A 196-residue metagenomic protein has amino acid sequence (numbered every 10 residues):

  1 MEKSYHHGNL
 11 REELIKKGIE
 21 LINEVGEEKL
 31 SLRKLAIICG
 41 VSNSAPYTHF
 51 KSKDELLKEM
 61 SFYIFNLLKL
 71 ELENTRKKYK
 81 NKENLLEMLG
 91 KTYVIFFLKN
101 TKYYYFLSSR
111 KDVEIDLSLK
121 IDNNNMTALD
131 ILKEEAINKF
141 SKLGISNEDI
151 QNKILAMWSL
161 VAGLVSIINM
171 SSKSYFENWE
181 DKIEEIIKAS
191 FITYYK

Functional and structural regions predicted by a protein language model:
M1-N9: N-terminal intrinsically disordered/low-complexity leader segments
E2, F62-L86, D122, A128-K139: Amphipathic alpha-helical linker/stalk segments
E13, I22, L57-I64, L107 (+2 more regions): Alpha-helical DNA-contacting segments of helix-turn-helix folds
E13, K17, L21-E55, E59: Helix-turn-helix
L14-I22, I64, L68, Y93 (+1 more regions): Short hydrophobic clusters on alpha-helical segments that form packing/core surfaces in small helical domains
E59, N74-K102, N147, K153-M157: Hydrophobic alpha-helical connector segments
E73, L117-K142, Q151-L155, D181-I192: Amphipathic alpha-helical packing segments from all-alpha helical-bundle domains
K99, N138, M157-F176, I192-K196: Amphipathic C-terminal alpha-helical segment
